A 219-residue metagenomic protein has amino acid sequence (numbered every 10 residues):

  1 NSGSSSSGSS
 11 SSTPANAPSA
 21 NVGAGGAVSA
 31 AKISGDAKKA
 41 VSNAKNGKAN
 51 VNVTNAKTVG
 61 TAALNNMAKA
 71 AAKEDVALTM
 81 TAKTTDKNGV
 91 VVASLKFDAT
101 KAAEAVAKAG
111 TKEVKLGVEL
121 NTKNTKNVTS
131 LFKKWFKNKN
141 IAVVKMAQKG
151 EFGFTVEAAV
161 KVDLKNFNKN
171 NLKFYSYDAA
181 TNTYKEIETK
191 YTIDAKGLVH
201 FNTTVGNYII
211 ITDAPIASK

Functional and structural regions predicted by a protein language model:
N1, G153-T155, Y208-T212: Generic detector of short, aliphatic-rich beta-strand segments that form the cores of beta-sheets in diverse domain
N1-V41, V51: Ser/Thr/Gly/Pro-rich low-complexity, disordered linker/stalk segments of secreted and cell-surface proteins
A20, A40-N43, K134, T189-D194: Short, exposed beta-strand/loop patches in secreted or surface proteins that constitute
A27-K173, D178, P215: Proteolytic processing hotspots in large secreted/extracellular or virion-associated proteins and select intracellular
K173-N182, Y208-I210: Short beta-strand segments and strand-loop junctions that repeat across beta-rich extracellular domains
T181-T189: Surface-exposed loop/edge segments in extracytoplasmic proteins
A195-S218: C-terminal beta-strand-rich structural cap/linker in extracellular carbohydrate-active enzymes
